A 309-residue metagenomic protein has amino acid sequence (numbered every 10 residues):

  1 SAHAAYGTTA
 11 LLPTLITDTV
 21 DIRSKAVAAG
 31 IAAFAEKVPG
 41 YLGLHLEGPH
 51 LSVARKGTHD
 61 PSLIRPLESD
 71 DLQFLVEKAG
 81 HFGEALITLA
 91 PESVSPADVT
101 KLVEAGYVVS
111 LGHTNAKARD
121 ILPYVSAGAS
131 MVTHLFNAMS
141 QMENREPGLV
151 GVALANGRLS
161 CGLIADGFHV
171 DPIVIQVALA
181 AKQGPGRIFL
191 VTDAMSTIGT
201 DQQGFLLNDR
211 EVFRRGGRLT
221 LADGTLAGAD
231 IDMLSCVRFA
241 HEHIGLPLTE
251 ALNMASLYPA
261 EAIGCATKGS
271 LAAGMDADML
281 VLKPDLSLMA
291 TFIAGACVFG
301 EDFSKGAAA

Functional and structural regions predicted by a protein language model:
S1-A26, G40-S52, H81-E92, Y107-V108 (+3 more regions): Divalent metal-dependent hydrolysis catalytic cores, especially in the metallo-beta-lactamase
H3, L46, L102, V132 (+4 more regions): Conserved, mostly hydrophobic/aromatic
S24-I31, L72, V76, V99 (+3 more regions): Generic structural signal for well-ordered alpha-helices, preferentially at hydrophobic/aromatic core positions
S24-V38, V99-V108, P247-N253: Short, electropositive alpha-helical surface patch
F34-P39, A79-F82, E104-A105, K182-G184: Short helix-capping segments at alpha-helix termini
L46, S52-G148: Divalent metal-binding pocket/active-site signature
D120-A255, E261-A266, L282-S287: Active-site-adjacent C-terminal substructures of enzyme catalytic domains
E261, L271-A309: C-terminal cap of metal-dependent C-N hydrolases
